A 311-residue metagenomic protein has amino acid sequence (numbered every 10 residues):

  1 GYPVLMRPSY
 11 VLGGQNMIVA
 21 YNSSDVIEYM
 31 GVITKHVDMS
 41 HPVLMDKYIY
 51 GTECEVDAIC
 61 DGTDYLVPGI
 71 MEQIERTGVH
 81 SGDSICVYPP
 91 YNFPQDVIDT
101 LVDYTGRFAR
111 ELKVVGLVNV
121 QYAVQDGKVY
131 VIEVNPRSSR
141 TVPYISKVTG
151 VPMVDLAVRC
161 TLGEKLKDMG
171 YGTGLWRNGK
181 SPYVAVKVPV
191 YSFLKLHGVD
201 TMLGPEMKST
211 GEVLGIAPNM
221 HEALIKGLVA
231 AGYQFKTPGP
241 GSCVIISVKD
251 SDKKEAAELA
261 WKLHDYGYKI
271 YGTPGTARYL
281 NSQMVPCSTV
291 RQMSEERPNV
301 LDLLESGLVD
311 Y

Functional and structural regions predicted by a protein language model:
Y2-P3, L12-Q15, V19-G239: ATP-dependent carboxylate activation and anion-phosphoryl transfer catalytic cores that bind Mg-ATP to form
M220-K226, V248-S251, R291-P298: A general structural motif
Y233-K236, G241-K254, L259-K262, Y266: Glycine- and Gly-Pro-enriched alpha-helical subdomains that act as flexible, kink-prone "lid/hinge" or packing modules
E255-A256, A277-R278, V290: Glycine-rich phosphate/ribose-binding loops and adjacent secondary-structure elements that form binding surfaces
G267-L280: Short internal beta-strands
M284-Y311: Acidic/Gly/His-enriched mid-domain segments of enzyme catalytic cores or analogous surface patches that mediate
